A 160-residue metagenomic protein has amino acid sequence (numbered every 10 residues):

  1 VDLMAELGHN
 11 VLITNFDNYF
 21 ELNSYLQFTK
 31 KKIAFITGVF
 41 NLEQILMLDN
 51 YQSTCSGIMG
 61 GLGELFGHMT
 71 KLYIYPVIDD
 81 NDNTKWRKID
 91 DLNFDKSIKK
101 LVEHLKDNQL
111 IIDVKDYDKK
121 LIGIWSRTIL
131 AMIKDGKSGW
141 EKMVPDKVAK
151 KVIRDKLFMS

Functional and structural regions predicted by a protein language model:
V1-S160: Nucleotidyltransferase catalytic core that binds NTPs
